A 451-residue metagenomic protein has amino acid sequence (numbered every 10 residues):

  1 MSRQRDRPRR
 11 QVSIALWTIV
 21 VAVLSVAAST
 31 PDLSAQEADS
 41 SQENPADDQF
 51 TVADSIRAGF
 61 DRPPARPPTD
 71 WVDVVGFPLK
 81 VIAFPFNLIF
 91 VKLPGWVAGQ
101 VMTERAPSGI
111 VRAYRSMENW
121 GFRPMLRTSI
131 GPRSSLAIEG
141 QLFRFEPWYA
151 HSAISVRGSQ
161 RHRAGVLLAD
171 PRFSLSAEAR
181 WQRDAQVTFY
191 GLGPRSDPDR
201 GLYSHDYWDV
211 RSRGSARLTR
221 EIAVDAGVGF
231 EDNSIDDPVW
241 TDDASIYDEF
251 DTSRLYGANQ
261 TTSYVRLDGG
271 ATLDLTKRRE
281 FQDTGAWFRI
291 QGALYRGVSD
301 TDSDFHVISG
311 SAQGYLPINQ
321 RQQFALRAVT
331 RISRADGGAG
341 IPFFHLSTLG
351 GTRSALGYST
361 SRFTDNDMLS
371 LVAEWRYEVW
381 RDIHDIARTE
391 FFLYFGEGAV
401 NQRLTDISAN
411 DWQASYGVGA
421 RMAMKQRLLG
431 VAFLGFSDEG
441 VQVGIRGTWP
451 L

Functional and structural regions predicted by a protein language model:
A15-A28: Bacterial N-terminal signal peptides
A28, L33-E37: Boundary at the C-terminal end of the N-terminal hydrophobic targeting segment
E37-E178, R183-A185, D225, S253-D283 (+6 more regions): Outer-membrane beta-barrel initiation region
G99-M102, M117-L126, A244-Q260, Y264-F395 (+2 more regions): C-terminal outer-membrane beta-barrel translocator/porin domains of Gram-negative envelope proteins and their
M125-R127, H151-S155, S176-Q182, D225-E231 (+8 more regions): Transmembrane beta-strands of outer-membrane beta-barrel proteins
R127-S129, A150-S155, D197-Y203, R213 (+5 more regions): Outer-membrane beta-barrel domain signature
S155-S159, P171, R180-Q186, E231-D237 (+8 more regions): Structural signature of outer-membrane beta-barrel domains
V418-M422, G440-L451: Outer-membrane beta-barrel "beta-signal"
